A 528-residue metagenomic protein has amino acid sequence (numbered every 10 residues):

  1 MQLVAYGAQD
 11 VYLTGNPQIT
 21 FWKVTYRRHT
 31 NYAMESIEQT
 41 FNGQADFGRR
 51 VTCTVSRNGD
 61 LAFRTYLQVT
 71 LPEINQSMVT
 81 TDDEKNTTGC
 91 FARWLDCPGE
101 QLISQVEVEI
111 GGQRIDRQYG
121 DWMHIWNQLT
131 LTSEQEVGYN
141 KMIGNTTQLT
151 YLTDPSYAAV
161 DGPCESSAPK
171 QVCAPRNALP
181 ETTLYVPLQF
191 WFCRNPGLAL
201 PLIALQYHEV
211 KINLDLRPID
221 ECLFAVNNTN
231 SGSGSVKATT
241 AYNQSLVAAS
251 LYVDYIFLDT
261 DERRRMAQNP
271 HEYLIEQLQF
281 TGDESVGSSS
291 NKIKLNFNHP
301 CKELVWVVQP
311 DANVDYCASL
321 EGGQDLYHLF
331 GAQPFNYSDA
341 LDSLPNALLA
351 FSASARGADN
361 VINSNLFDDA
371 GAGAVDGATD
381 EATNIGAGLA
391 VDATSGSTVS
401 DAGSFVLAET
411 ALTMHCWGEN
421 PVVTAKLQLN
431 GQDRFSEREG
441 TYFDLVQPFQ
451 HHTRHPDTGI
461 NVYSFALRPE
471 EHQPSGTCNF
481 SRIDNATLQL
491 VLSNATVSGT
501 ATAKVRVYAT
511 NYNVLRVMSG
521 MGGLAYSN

Functional and structural regions predicted by a protein language model:
M1-N528: Short, low-complexity Pro/Thr/Gly
